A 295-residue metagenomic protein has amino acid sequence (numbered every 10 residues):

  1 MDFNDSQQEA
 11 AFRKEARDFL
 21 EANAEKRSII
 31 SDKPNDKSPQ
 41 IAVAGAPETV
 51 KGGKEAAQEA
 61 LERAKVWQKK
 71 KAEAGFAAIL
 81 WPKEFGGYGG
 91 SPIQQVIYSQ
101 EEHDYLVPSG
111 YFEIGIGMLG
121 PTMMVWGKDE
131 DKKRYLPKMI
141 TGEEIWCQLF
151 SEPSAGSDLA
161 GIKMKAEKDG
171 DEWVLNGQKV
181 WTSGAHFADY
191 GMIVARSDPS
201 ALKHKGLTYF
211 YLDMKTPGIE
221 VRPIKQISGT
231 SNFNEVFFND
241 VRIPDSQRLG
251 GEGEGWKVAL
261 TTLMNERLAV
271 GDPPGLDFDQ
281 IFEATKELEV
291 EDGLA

Functional and structural regions predicted by a protein language model:
M1-E113, K133-K138, V270-G271, E287-V290 (+1 more regions): Amphipathic, small/basic residue-rich leader segments at the start of a protein or domain
F3, I219-A295: Glycine-rich beta->alpha junctions and the first turn(s) of the following alpha-helix
Y111-E130, G156: N-terminal glycine-rich flavin-associated loop
G142-F150: A short, Trp-centered hydrophobic/proline-enriched beta-strand micro-motif
A155-D158, W173: Hydrophobic, small-residue-rich alpha-helical packing segments that form membrane-like cores
G156, V180-A185, I227-S228: Glycine-rich phosphate/pyrophosphate-binding beta-alpha loops
M164-E167: A structural signal for short hydrophobic beta-strand segments in well-ordered beta-sheet cores
E172, N176-R222: A short core secondary-structure module
